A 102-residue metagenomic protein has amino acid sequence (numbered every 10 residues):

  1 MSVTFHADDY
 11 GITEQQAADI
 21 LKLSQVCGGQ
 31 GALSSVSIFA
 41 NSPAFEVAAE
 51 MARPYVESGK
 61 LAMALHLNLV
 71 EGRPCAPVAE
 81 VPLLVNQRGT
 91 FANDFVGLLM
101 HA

Functional and structural regions predicted by a protein language model:
M1-Q15, I20, A32: Boundary/entry segment of secreted carbohydrate-active catalytic domains
S2-T4, L33-S37, K60-H66: Structural preference for beta-strand elements that scaffold enzyme active sites
Y10-E14, I38-A48, V70-A76: Acidic-and-aromatic substrate-binding clefts and catalytic sites of carbohydrate-active enzymes
Q15, N68, N93: Short, electropositive, low-hydrophobicity segments enriched in small/polar residues
I20-G31, F45-A62, A79-G89: Acidic (Asp/Glu)-rich catalytic clusters
R73-A102: Active-site gating loops and adjacent loop-to-helix segments of metal-dependent hydrolytic enzymes
